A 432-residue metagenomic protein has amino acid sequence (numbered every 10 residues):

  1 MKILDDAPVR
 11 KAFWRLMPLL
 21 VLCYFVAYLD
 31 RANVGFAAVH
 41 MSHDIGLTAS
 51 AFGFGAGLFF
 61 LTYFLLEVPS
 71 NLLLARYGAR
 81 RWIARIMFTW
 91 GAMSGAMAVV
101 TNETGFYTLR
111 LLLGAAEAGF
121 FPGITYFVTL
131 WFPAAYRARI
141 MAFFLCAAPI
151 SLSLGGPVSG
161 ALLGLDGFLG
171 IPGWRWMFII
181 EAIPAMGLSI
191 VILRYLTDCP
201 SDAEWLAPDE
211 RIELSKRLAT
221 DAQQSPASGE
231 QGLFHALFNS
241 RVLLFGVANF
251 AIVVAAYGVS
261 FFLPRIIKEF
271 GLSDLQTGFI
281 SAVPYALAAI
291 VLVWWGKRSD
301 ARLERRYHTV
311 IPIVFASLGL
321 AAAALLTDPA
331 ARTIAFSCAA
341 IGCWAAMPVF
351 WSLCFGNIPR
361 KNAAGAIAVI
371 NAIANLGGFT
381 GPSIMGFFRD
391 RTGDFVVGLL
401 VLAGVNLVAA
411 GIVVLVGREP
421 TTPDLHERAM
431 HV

Functional and structural regions predicted by a protein language model:
V34-G35, F234-L292, M347, W351 (+1 more regions): Extracytoplasmic gate region of multi-pass secondary transporters
M41-S42, L73-L74, V158-F168, I267-K268 (+2 more regions): Interfacial helix-cap and linker-helix signal at transmembrane-aqueous boundaries of multi-pass secondary transporters
G46, G78, V99-G105, A116 (+3 more regions): Helix-breaking motifs and short loop linkers at transmembrane-helix boundaries and internal kinks in secondary membrane
L65-T104: Conserved MFS/SLC helix-loop-helix module at the cytosolic interface between two early adjacent transmembrane helices
A75-M87, D300-I313: Cytoplasmic membrane-interface "Motif A"-like loop-to-helix N-cap segments of 12-TM Major Facilitator Superfamily
L109-C146: Cytoplasmic helix-loop-helix junction between adjacent transmembrane helices in 12-TM secondary transporters
R139-L163, P184-A185, N371-G381: Glycine-rich segments within core transmembrane alpha-helices of 12-TM secondary carriers
L303-L353: C-terminal transmembrane helical hairpin of 12-TM major facilitator-type secondary transporters
